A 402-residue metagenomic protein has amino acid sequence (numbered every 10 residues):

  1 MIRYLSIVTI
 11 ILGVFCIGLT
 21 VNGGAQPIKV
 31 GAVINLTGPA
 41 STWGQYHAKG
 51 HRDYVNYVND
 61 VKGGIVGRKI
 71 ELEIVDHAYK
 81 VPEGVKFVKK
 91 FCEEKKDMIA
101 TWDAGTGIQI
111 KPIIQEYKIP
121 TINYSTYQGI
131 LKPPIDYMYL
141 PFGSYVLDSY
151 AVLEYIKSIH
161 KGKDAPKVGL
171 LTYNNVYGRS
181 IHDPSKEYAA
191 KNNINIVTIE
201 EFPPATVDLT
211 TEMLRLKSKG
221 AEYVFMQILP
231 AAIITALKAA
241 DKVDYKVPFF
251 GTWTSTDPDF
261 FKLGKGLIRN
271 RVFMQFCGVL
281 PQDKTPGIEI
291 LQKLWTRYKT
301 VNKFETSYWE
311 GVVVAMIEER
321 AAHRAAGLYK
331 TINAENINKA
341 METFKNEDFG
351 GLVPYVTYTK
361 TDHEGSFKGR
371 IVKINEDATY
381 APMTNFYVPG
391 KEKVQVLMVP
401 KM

Functional and structural regions predicted by a protein language model:
M1-K29, V396-M402: Short, low-complexity disordered leader/linker segments with a strong preference for bacterial N-terminal type II
I28, A48-L72, S158, K163 (+1 more regions): Signal peptide-proximal N-terminal region of secreted/periplasmic/extracellular or secretory-lumen proteins
G31-R52, V75-P82, D103-G105, L171-S180 (+1 more regions): Extracytoplasmic "Venus flytrap"
L36-P39, H77-P82, A104-I108, T126-L131 (+8 more regions): Solvent-exposed loop/turn segments at secondary-structure junctions within structured extracellular/periplasmic domains
T42-K49, D60-P133, P141, F202-L209 (+2 more regions): Beta-alpha junction/loop-to-helix N-cap segments that form part of ligand/metal-binding clefts
K96-I199, P248-F273: Extracytoplasmic ligand/sensor domains, especially the bilobed periplasmic-binding protein
A240-V312, G327, F386-G390, V394-K401: Extracellular/periplasmic periplasmic-binding protein-like sensory domains
R297-Y308, E319-M383, M402: Segments of small-molecule ligand-sensing domains
